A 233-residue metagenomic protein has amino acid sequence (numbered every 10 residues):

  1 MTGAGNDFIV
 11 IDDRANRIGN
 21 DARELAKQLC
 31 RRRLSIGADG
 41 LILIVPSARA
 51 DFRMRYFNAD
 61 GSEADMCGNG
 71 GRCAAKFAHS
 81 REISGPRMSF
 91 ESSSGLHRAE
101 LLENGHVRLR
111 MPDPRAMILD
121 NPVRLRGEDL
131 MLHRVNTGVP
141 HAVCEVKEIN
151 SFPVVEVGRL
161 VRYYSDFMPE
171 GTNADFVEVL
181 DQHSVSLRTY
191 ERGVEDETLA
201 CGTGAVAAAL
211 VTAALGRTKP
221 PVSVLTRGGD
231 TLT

Functional and structural regions predicted by a protein language model:
M1-E103, V143-T233: A glycine-rich beta-to-alpha transition motif near the start of alpha/beta enzyme domains, typified by
E100-P112: A structural-propensity feature for long, helix-poor, extended segments
R108-R110, M131-R134, R188: Active-site-proximal beta-strand elements of phosphoester/diester hydrolases
D113-L132, R159: Active-site glycine-rich loop that binds ribose-phosphate moieties when present
R124-P153: Internal active-site segments that recognize and position negatively charged phosphoryl groups and nucleotide moieties
